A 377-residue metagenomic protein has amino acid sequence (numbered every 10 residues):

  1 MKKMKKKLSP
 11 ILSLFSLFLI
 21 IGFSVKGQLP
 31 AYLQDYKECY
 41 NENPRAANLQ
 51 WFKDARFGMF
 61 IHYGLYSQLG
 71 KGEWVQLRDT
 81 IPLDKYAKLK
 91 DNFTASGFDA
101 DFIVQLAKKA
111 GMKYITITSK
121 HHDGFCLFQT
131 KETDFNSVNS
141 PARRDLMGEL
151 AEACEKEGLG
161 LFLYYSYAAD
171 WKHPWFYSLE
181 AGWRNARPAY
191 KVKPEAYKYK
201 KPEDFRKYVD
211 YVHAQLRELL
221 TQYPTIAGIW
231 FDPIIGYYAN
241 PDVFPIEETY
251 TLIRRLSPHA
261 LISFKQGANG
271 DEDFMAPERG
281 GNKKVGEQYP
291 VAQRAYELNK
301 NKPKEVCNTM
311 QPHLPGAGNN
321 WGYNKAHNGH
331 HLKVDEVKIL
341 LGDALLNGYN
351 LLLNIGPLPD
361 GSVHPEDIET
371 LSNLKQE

Functional and structural regions predicted by a protein language model:
M1-A31: Bacterial Sec-dependent N-terminal signal peptides
Q28-E377: Mature catalytic domains of secreted/periplasmic carbohydrate-active enzymes
